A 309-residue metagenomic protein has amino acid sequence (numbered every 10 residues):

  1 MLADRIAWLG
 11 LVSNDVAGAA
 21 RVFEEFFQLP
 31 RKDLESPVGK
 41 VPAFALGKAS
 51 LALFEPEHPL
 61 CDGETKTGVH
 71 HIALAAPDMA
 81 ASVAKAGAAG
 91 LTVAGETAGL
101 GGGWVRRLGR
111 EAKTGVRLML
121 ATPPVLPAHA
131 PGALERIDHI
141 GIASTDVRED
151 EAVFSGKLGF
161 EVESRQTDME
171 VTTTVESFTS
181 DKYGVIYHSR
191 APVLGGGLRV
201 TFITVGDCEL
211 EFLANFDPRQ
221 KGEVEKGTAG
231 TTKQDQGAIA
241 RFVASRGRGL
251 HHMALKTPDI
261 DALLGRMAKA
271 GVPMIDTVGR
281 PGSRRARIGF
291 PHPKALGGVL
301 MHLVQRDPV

Functional and structural regions predicted by a protein language model:
M1-A20, V69-L74, A121-E151, K157-T174 (+2 more regions): N-terminal beta-strand motif that seeds the catalytic metal site of vicinal oxygen chelate
M1-H71, A88, T92, L100 (+1 more regions): An N-terminus-focused feature that recognizes amino-terminal "leader" regions
L2, V83-A133, S164-R165, M169 (+9 more regions): Vicinal oxygen chelate
R5-N14, P42-A45, L60-A86, R106-R110 (+3 more regions): Vicinal oxygen chelate
S13, S155-E161, E209, A214 (+1 more regions): Long, hydrophobic N-terminal alpha-helical segment
D15-P30, S82-A89, D146-V162, L263-A270: Amphipathic alpha-helical segments
E35-G39, G102-G103, E135-K157, V193-T204: Generic detector of contiguous secondary-structure segments
P59-G63, P127-A128, P218-G222, V309: A short local loop/turn or secondary-structure capping micro-motif enriched for an aromatic residue
